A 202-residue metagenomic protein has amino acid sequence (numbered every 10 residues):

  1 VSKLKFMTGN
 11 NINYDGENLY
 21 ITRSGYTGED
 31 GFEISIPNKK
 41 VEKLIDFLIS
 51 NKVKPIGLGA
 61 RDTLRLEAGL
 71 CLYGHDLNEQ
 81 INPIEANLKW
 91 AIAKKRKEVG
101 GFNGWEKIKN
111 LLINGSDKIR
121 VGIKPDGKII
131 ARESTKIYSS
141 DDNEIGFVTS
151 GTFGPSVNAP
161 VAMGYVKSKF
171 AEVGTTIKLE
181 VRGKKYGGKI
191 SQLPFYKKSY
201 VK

Functional and structural regions predicted by a protein language model:
V1-K202: Conserved, structured C-terminal
